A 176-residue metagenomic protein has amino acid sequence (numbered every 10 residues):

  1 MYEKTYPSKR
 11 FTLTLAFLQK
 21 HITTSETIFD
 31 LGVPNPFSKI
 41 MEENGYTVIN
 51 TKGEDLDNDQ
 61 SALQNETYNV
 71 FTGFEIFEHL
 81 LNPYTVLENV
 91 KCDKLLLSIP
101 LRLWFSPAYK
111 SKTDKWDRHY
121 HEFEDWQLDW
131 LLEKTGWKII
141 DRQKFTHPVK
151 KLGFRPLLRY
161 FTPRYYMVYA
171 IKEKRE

Functional and structural regions predicted by a protein language model:
M1-V70, Y84-D93, R118-W130, D141-E176: Conserved N-terminal segment of class I S-adenosyl-L-methionine
F29, F74, L97: Active-site flanking residues adjacent to catalytic metal/cofactor-binding acidic residues
V70-I76: A short beta-strand submotif of the Rossmann-like class I SAM-dependent methyltransferase core that lines
F77, V86, L101: Flexible, active-site-proximal loop/turn residues at the rims of small-molecule/cofactor binding pockets and catalytic
L97-H121: Short, glycine-/aromatic-enriched active-site segment of Class I SAM-dependent methyltransferases
L131-W137: A structural motif corresponding to the C-terminal end of an alpha-helix and its immediate exit/capping segment
